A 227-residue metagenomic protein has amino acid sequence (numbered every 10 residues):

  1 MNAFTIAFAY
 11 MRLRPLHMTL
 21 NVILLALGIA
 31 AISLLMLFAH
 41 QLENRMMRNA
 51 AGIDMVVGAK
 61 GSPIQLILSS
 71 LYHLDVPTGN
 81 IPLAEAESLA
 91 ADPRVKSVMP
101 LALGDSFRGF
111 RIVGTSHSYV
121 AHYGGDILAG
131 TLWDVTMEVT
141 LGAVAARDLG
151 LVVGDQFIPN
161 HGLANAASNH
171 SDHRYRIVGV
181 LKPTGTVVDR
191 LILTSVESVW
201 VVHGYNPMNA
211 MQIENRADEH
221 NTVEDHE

Functional and structural regions predicted by a protein language model:
M1-L34: N-terminal Sec/SRP start-transfer signal
M36-R111, S118-H122, D134-V135: Hydrophobic, regular-secondary-structure patches
D54-G58, M99, R111-G114, V139-T140 (+3 more regions): Soluble periplasmic/extracytoplasmic beta-strand elements of cell-envelope proteins
K60-S62, L103, T115-S118, V144 (+3 more regions): Solvent-exposed coil/turn segments that connect beta secondary-structure elements in extracytoplasmic/periplasmic
P63, S118-V120, R147-D148, N165-A167 (+2 more regions): Short beta-strands and strand-coil junctions in structured, solvent-facing domains, enriched
L103-R108, A129-T140, L163-V187: Beta-strand-rich non-transmembrane domains
F110-N160: Short beta-strand boundary microenvironments
S171-D172, V180-E227: Mechanotransmission and gating elements of multispan inner-membrane complexes involved in transport and envelope
